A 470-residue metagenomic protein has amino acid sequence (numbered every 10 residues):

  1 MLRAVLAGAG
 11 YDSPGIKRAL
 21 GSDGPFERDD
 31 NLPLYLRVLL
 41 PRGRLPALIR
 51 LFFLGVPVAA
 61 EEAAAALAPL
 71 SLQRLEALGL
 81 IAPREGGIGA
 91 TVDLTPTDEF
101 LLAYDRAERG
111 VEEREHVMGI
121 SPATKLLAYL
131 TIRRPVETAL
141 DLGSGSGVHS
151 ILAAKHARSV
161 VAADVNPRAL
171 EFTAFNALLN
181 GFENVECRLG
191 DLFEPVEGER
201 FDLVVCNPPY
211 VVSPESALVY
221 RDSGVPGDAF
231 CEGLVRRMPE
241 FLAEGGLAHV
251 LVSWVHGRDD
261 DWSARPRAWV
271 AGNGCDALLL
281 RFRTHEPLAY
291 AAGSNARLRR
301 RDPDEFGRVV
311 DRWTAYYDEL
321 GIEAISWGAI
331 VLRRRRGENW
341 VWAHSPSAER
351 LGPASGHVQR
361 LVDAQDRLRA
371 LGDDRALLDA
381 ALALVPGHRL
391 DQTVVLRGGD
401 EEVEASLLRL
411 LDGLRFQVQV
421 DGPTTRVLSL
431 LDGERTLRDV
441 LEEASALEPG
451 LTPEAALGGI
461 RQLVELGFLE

Functional and structural regions predicted by a protein language model:
M1-A47, G86, R109, G337-S429 (+2 more regions): Acidic, low-complexity/disordered tracts enriched in E/D and polar residues
R44-T91, A128, L140, S159 (+2 more regions): Long, charge-rich, low-complexity alpha-helical segments
A82-A139, S144-L152: SAM-dependent Rossmann-like transferase core, predominantly class I methyltransferases with a strong bias toward
S121-C206, V212, V255: Conserved SAM/SAH cofactor-binding pocket of Class I
N166, G227-L280: Conserved Class I SAM-dependent methyltransferase catalytic core
P167-R168, P208-G233: Mobile active-site "lid"/loop adjacent to the S-adenosyl-L-methionine
P287-Q365: Flexible, glycine-/basic-rich loop-and-beta segments that form/coincide with the SAM-dependent methyltransferase
